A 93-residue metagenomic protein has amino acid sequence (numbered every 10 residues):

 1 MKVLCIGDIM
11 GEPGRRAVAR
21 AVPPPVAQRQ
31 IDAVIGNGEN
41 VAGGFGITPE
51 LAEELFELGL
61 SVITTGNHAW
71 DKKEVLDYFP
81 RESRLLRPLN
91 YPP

Functional and structural regions predicted by a protein language model:
M1-P93: Acidic, metal/ion-coordinating pockets
